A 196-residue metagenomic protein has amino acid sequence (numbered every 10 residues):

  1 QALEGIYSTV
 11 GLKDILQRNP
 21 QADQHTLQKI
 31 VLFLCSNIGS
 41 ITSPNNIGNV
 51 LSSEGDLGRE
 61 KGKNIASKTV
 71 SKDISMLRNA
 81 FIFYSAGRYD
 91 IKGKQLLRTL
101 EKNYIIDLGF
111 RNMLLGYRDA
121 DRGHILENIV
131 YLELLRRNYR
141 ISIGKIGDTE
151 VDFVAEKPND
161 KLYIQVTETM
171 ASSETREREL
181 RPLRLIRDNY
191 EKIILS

Functional and structural regions predicted by a protein language model:
A2-K161: Accessory nucleic acid-recognition modules appended to NTPase machines
G144, E168-S196: Catalytic cores of nucleic-acid endonucleases
I164: Conserved beta3 VAIK motif of the Hanks protein kinase fold
